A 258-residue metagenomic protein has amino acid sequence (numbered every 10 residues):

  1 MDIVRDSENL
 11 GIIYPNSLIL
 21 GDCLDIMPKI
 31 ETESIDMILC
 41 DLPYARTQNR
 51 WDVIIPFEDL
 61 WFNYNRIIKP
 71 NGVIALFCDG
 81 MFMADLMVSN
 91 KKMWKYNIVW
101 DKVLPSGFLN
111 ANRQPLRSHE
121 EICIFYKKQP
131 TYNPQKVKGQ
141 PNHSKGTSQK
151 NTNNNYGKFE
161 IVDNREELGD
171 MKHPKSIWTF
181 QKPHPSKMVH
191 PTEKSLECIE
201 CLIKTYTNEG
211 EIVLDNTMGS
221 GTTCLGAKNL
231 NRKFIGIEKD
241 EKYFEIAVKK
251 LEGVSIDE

Functional and structural regions predicted by a protein language model:
M1-G236, K242-F244, I256: Core catalytic lobe of class I
A247: Conserved SAM-binding loop
E252-E258: Generic C-terminal helix-cap and adjacent flexible tail
